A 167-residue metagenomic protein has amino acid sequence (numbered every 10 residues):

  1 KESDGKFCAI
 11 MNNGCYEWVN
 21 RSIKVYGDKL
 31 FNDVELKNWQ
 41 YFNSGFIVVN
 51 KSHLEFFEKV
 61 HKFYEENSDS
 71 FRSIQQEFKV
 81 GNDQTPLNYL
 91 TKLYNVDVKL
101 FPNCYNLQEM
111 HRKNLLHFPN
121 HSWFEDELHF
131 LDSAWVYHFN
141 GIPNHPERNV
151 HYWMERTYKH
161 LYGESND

Functional and structural regions predicted by a protein language model:
K1, Q40-F42, F130: Short, surface-exposed loop/turn motifs at beta-strand boundaries within globular domains
K1-R21, V48-V49: GT-A fold catalytic core of metal-dependent nucleotide-sugar glycosyltransferases, centered on the diacidic
E2-S3, G45, M110-K113: Surface-exposed loop/turn and secondary-structure junction residues enriched for glycine/proline
G5, N43-G45, Q84, S133-A134: Short, surface-exposed beta-edge/turn micro-motifs
W18-V34: Surface-exposed acidic, glycine/proline-enriched linker/cap segments that occur as 15-30-residue helix-coil
V34-V49: A recurrent flexible, glycine/aromatic-enriched loop bordering the glycosyltransferase active site that acts as
K37-N38, K51-D167: A glycosyltransferase accessory/donor-loop signature
